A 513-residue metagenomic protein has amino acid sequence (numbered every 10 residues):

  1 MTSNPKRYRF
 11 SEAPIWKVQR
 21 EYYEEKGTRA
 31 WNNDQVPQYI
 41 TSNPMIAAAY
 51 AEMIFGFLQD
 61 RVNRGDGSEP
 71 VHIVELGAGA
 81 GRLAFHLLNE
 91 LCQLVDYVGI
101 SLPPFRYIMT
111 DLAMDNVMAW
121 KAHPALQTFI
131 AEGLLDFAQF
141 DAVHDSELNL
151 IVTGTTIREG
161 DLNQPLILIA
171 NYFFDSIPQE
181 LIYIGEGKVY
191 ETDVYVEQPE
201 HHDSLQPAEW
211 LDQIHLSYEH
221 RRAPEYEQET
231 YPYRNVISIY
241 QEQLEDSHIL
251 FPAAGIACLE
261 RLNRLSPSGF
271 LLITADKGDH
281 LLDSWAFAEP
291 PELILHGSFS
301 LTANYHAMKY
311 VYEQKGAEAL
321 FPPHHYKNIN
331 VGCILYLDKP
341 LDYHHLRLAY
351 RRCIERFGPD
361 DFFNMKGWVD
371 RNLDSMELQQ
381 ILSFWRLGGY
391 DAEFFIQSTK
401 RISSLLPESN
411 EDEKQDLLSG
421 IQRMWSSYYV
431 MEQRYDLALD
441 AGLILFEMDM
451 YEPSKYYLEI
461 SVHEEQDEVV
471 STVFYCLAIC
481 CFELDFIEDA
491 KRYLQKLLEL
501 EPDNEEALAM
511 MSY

Functional and structural regions predicted by a protein language model:
M1-P70, E75, R82-F85, N89 (+2 more regions): N-terminal charged/capping segments associated with class I S-adenosyl-L-methionine
Y97-G99, P104-D111: Conserved SAM-binding motif I beta-strand of class I
V117-G160, Y226, T230-Y233: S-adenosyl-L-methionine
V152-E186, L244-A257, L265, L272: A short SAM/SAH-binding and catalytic strip from SAM-dependent methyltransferases
A170-R222, L293-G297: A mobile, often basic/glycine-rich helix-loop segment that functions as the active-site lid/recognition loop
E242-F474, I479: Rossmann-like AdoMet/SAM-dependent catalytic core
D440, C476, E483, M510-Y513: "A position-specific structural signal for the A-helix of alpha-solenoid helical repeats
Q466-V473, E499-S512: Boundary/linker segments of alpha-helical solenoid repeat arrays
